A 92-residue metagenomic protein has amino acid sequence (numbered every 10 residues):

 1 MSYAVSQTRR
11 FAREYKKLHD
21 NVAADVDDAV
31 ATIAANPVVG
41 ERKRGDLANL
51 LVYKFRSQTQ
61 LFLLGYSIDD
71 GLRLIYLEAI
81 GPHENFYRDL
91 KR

Functional and structural regions predicted by a protein language model:
S2-A4, R13, A24, F55-L63 (+1 more regions): Enriched for short, Lys/Arg-rich terminal
S6, D28, V38, R42 (+2 more regions): Residue-level signal for pocket-adjacent positions within structured domains
Q7, L18, V22-D25: Hydrophobic/aromatic residues within well-ordered alpha-helical segments
K17, T32-I33, I80: Conserved catalytic core of Hanks-type protein kinase domains
A31-Q58: A short, surface-exposed loop/turn module that caps and links secondary-structure elements
